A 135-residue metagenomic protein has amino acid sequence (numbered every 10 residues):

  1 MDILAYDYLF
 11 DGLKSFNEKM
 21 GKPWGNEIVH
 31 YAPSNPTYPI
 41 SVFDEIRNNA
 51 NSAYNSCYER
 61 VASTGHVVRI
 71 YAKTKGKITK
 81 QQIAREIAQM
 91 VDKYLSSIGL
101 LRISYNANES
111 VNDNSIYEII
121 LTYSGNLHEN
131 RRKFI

Functional and structural regions predicted by a protein language model:
M1-G12, N49-S63, L101-I135: Short, charged interaction patches at domain edges and termini
M1-Y58, Q82, E86: Small/polar-rich, solvent-exposed N-terminal microdomains that initiate assembly or binding
F16-M20, Y94, I98, N130: Solvent-exposed amphipathic alpha-helical surface segments
P33, I46-N49, K73-K75, N126-N130: Generic structural motif
D44, V67-Y71, T122-N126: Residue-level recognition of well-ordered beta-strand positions that form the cores of beta-sheet-rich folds across
A62, V67-D92: Mid-chain, well-packed structural core segment of small domains
I70-T74, L95, G99, L127: Generic hydrophobic/packing signal
R85-I103, N108-V111: Short, compact, well-ordered microdomains
